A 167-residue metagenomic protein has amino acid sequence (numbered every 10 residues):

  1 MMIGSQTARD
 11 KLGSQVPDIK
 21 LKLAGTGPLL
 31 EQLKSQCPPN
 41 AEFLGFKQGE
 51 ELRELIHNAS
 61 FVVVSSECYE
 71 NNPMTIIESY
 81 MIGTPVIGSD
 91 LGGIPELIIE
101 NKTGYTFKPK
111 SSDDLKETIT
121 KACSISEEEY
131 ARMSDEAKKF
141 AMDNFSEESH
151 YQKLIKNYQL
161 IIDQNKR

Functional and structural regions predicted by a protein language model:
E31-E50: Nucleotide-activated donor-binding/catalytic signature segment of Leloir-type glycosyltransferases, i.e., the conserved
F46-K47, L55-A59: Short alpha-helical donor nucleotide-sugar binding micro-motif in glycosyltransferases
H57-N71, T84: Acidic donor-binding loop of glycosyltransferase active sites
E67, T84, G88-P95, P109-S111: Short glycine-rich donor-binding/catalytic loop of glycosyltransferases that coordinates the nucleotide-sugar
I77, L91-N101, Y105-T106: Short acidic/histidine- and often glycine-rich active-site loop of Leloir-type glycosyltransferases that engages
E100-N101, Y105-S112, K121-E127: Conserved acidic donor-binding segment of nucleotide-sugar-dependent glycosyltransferases
K121, E128-N144, H150-K156: A short, well-ordered alpha-helix in the C-terminal region of glycosyltransferases
